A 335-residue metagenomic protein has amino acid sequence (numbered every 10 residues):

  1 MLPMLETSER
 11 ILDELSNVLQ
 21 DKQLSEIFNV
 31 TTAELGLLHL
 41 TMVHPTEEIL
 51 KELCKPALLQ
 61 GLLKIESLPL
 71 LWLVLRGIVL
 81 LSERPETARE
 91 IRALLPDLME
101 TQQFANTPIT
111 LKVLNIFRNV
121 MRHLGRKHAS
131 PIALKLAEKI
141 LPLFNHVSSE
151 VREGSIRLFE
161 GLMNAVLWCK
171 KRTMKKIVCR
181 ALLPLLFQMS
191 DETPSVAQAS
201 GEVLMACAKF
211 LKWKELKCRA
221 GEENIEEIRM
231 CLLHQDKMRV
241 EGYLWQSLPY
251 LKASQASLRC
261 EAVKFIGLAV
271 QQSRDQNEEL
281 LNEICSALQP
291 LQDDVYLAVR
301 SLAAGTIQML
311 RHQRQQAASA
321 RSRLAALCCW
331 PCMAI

Functional and structural regions predicted by a protein language model:
M1-K22, F28-I49, L58-L62, G77-L80: Extended alpha-solenoid helical-repeat scaffolds
M1-P3, G36-P45, L63, V74-R84 (+9 more regions): Hydrophobic residues within the alpha-helices of tandem HEAT/HEAT-like
M1-S16, D21-E26, Q198-A199, K209-A262: Extended repeat-based solenoid scaffolds, especially LRR ectodomains and other repeat-derived architectures
E6, Q20-N29, L58-L70, P85-E86 (+11 more regions): Short coil/turn segments at helix-helix junctions and helix-capping linkers within large alpha-helical proteins
S8-N17, E34, T46-L59, T87-L98 (+4 more regions): Core helices of alpha-solenoid repeat scaffolds
D13, I27, L53, V74 (+13 more regions): Structured alpha-helical bundle/scaffold domains in large eukaryotic membrane-trafficking regulators
L70-W72, E86, I91-L94, T101-K112 (+5 more regions): Eukaryotic alpha-helical solenoid repeat scaffolds
L268-I335: C-terminal interaction modules of eukaryotic adaptor/scaffold proteins
